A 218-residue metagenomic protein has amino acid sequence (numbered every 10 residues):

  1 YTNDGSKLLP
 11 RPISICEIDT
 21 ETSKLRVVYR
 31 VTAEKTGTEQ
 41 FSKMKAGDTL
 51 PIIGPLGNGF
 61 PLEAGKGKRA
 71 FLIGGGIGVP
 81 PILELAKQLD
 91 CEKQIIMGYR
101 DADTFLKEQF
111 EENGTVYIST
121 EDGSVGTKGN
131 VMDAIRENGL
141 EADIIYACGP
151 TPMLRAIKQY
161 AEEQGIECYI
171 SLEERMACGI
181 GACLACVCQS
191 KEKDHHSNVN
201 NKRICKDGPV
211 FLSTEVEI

Functional and structural regions predicted by a protein language model:
Y1-A46: Ferredoxin-reductase
N3-K7, S23, A64, R69 (+3 more regions): Iron-sulfur (Fe-S) cluster-binding modules
K7-L9, E63-G65, I180-G181, S197-N198: Short glycine/proline-enriched turns and hinge-like loops at secondary-structure junctions
T36-R175: FNR/FR-type flavoprotein reductase catalytic core
P81, T151-P152, E173-P209: Local cysteine-cluster metal-coordination motifs and their immediate loop/turn environment, predominantly Fe-S cluster
